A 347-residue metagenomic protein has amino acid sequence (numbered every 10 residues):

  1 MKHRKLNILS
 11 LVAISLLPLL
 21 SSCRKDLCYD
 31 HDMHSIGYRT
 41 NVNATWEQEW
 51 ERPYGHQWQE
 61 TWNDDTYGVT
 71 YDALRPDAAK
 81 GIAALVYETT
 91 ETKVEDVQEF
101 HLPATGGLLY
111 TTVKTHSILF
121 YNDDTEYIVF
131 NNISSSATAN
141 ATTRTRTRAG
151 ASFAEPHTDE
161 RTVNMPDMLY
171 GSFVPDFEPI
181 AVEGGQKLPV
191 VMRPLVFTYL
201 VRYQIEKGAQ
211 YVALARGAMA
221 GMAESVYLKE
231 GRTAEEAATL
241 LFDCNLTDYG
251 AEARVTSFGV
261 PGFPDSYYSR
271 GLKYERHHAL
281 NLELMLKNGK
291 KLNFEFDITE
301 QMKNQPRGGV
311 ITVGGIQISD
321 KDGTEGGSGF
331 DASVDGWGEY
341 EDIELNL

Functional and structural regions predicted by a protein language model:
K2-S10: Bacterial N-terminal signal peptides that target proteins for export
L19-S22: C-terminal motif of bacterial Sec signal peptides marking the signal peptidase cleavage site
Y29-Y67, R193-Q204: A short, Gly/Thr-enriched small/hydrophobic beta-strand-prone motif that recurs across taxa
H56, A279-S333: C-terminal structured domain segments
A73-N132, A213-M302: Tryptophan-paired
T90-R193: Short, low-hydrophobicity acidic/polar segments
R146-V260: Acidic, serine/threonine- and glycine-rich low-complexity intrinsically disordered segments that serve as flexible
N245-L246, V334-L347: Short, low-complexity, Pro/Ser/Thr/Gly-rich segments in the mature regions of secreted, periplasmic
